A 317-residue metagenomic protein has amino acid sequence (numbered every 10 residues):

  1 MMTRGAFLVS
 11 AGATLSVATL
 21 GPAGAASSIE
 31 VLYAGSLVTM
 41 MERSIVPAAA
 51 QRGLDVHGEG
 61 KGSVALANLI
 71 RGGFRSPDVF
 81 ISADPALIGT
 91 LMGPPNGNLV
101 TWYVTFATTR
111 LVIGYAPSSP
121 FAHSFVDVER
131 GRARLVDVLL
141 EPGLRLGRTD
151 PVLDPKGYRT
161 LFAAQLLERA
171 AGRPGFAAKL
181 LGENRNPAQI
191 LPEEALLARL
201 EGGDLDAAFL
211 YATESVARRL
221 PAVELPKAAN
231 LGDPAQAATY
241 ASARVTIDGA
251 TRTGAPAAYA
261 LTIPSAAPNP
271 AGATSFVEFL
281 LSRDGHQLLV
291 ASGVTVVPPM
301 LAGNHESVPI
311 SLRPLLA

Functional and structural regions predicted by a protein language model:
M1-T14: N-terminal secretory signal peptides and thylakoid transit peptides that target proteins across membranes
A11, F74, D204: Conserved functional loop/turn residues at catalytic and ligand-binding sites
G21-A25: Sec/Tat signal peptide C-region and signal peptidase I cleavage site
A26-R71, D84-P85, M92-G93, Y115-A317: Exported/periplasmic ABC-transporter solute-binding proteins
P77, T109-L111, Y259: Change "...and in nucleic-acid phosphodiester-cleaving endonucleases..." to "...and in nucleic-acid processing enzymes
P77-V79, I88-P94, V100-V104: Short beta-strand-centered segments that line the small-molecule binding cleft or hinge of alpha/beta clamshell
I81-A83, A107: Short beta-strand elements of ligand-binding domains
N98-F106, R173, L181-G182: A short alpha-helix-loop-beta-strand transition element characteristic of N-terminal alpha/beta dinucleotide-binding
